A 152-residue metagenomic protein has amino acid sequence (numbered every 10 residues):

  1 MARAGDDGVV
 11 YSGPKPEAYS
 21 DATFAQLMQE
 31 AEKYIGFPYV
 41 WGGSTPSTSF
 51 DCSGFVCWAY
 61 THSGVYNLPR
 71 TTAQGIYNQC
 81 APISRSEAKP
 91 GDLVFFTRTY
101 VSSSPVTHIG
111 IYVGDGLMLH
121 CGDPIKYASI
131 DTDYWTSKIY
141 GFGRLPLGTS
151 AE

Functional and structural regions predicted by a protein language model:
A2-E17, Y66, A73, P82-R85 (+1 more regions): Aromatic- and glycine-rich peptidoglycan recognition patches
A2-G54, W58, A151-E152: Extracytoplasmic/periplasmic cell wall- or extracellular glycan-interacting regions that localize and scaffold envelope
Y34, N78, I125: Residue-level signal for pocket-adjacent positions within structured domains
F37-P90, T136-S137: Catalytic cysteine-centered active-site loop
